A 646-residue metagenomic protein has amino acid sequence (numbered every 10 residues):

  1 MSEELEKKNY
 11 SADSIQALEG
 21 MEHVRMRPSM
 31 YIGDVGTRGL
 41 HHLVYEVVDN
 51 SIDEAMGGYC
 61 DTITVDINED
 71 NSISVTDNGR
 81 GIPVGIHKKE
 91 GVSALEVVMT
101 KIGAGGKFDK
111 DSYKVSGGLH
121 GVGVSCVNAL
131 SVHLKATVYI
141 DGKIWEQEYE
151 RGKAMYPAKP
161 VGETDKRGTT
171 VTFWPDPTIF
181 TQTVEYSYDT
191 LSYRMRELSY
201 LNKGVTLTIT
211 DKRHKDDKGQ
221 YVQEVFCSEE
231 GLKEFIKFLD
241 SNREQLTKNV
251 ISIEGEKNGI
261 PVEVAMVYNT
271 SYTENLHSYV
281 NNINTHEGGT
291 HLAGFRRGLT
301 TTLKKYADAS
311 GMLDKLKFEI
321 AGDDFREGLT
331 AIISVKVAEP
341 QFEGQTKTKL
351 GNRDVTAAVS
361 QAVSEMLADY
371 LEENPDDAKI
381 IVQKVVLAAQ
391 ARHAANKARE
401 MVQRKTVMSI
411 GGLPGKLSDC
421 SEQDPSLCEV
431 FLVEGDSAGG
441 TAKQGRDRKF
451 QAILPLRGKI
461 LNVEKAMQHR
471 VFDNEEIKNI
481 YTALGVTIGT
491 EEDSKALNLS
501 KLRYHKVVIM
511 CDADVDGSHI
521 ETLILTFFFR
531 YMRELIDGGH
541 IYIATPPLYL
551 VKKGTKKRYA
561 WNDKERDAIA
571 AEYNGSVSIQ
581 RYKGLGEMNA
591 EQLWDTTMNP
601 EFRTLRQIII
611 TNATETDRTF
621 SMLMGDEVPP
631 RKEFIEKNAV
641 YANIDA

Functional and structural regions predicted by a protein language model:
M1-S14, M21, Y45, D53-A55 (+13 more regions): GHKL-family ATPase ATP-binding module
M26-Y45: Conserved short strand/loop->alpha-helix "switch" segment adjacent to the catalytic nucleotide/phosphoryl-transfer site
D53-E54, G81-I82, V515-D516: Residues immediately C-terminal
I82-A104: Short conserved segment of the HATPase_c
G85-E90, H291, G322, H469: Conserved, non-catalytic sequence blocks in retroelement Pol enzymes and Pol-derived host proteins
Q390-S409, D424-E429, G440, Q444-R446 (+2 more regions): C-terminal interaction appendages of subunits in large macromolecular complexes
